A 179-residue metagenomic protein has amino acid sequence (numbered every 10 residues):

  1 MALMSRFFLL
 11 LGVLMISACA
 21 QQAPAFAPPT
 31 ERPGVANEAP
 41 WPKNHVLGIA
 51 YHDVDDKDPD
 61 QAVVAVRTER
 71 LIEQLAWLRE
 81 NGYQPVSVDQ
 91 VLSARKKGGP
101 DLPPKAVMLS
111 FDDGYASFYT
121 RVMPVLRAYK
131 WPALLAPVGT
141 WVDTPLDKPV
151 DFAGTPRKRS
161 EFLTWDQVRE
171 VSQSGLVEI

Functional and structural regions predicted by a protein language model:
M4-L10: Sec-dependent signal peptide recognition, specifically the positively charged N-region followed immediately by
V13-L14: Sec-dependent N-terminal signal peptides of Gram-positive bacterial secreted proteins and lipoproteins
S17-A18: C-terminal motif of bacterial Sec signal peptides marking the signal peptidase cleavage site
Q22-A23, S174: Intrinsic disorder/low-complexity segments enriched in polar/small residues
A23-R32: Ser/Thr-rich, Proline-interspersed low-complexity disordered segments
V35: Structured adenosyl-cofactor binding patch, chiefly the S-adenosyl-L-methionine
E38-E178: Active-site beta->alpha N-cap acidic-glycine motif
